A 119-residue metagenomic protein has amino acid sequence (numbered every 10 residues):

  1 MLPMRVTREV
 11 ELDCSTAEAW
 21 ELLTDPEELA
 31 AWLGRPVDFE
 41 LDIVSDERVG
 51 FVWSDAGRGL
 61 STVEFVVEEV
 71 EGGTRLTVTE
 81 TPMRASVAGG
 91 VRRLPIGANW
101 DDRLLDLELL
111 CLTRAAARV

Functional and structural regions predicted by a protein language model:
M1-P36: Hydrophobic ligand-binding cavity/cleft-lining segments
R8-V10, D38-D42, S61-E69: Hydrophobic/aromatic beta-strand elements that line small-molecule binding cavities or substrate pockets in beta-rich
T16-A17, I43-D46, V67-R75: A short, structured loop/turn motif at beta-sheet edges
W20-L23, W32, W53, F65 (+1 more regions): Tryptophan-centric aromatic hotspots in well-structured domains and transmembrane helices
T24, T74-T77: Ser/Thr-centric signal marking residues that sit in or immediately flank functional binding/regulatory motifs
V49-A56: Short beta-strand segments that buttress and anchor functional surface loops
A56-R58, V70-G72, T81-S86, R114: Short coil/turn motifs at secondary-structure junctions
P82-V119: A conserved amphipathic terminal alpha-helix motif
